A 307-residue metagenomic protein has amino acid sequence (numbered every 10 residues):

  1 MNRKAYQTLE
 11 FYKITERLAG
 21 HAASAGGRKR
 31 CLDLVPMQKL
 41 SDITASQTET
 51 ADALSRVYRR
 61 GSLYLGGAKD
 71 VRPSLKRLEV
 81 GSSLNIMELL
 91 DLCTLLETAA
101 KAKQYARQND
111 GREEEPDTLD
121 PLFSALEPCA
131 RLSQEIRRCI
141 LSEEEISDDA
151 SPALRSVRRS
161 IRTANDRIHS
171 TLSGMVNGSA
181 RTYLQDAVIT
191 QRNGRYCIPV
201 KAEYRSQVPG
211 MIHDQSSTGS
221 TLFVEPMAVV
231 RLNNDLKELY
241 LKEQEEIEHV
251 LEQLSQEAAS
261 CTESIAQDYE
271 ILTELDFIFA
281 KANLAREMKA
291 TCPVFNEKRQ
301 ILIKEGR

Functional and structural regions predicted by a protein language model:
M1-S62, L78-S83, A100, E113-T118 (+1 more regions): Alpha-helical coupling/stalk and coiled-coil linker elements that connect catalytic or binding modules and transmit
L84-A102: Short secondary-structure subsegments characteristic of cysteine-rich extracellular domains
L122-A125: Extended, well-ordered alpha-helical scaffold/bundle regions in very large, multi-domain proteins
